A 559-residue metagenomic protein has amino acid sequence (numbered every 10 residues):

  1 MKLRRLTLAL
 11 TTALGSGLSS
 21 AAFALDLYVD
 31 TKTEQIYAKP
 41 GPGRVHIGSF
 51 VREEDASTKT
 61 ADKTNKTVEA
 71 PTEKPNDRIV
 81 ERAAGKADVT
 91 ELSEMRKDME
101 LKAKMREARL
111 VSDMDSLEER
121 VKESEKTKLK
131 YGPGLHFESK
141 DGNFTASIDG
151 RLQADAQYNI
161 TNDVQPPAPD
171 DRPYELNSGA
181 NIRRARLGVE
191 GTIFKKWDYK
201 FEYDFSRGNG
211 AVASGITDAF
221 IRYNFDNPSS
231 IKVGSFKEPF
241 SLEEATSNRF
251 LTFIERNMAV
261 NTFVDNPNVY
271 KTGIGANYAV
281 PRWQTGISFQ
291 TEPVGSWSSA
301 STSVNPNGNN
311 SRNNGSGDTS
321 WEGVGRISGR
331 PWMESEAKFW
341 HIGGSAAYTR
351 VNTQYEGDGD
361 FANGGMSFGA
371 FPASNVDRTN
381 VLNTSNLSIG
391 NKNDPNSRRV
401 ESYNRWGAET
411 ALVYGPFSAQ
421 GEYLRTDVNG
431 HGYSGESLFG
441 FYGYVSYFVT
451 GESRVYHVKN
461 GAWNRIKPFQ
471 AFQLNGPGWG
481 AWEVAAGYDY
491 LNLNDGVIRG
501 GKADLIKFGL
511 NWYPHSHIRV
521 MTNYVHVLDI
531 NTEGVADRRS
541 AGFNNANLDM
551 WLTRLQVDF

Functional and structural regions predicted by a protein language model:
M1-F23: Gram-negative bacterial Sec-dependent N-terminal signal peptides
F23, V280, V413-Y414: Short, well-ordered loop/turn elements at secondary-structure boundaries
F23-Q153, S453-F469: N-terminal periplasmic/intermembrane-space "pro-region" immediately following the signal or transit peptide
D30, E190, R222, N277 (+2 more regions): Well-ordered beta-strand positions
S49-F50, E243-E244, S296-S299, G430-Y433 (+1 more regions): A short, polar/proline- and glycine-enriched secondary-structure boundary/capping micro-motif
G134-V304, G308, R312-N352, S437-G476 (+2 more regions): Outer membrane beta-barrel
Y174, A346, E356-F559: Outer-membrane beta-barrel pore domains
